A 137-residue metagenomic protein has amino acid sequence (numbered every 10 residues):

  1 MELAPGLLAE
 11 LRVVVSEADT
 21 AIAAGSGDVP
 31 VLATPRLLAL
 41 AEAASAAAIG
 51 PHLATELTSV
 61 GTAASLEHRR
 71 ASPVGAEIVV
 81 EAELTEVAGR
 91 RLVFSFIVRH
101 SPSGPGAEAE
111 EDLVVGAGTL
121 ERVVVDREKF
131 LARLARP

Functional and structural regions predicted by a protein language model:
M1-A33: Catalytic strand-loop segment that frames the active site of acyl-thioester-processing enzymes
R12-V14, S65-E67, E81-E83, I97 (+1 more regions): Residue-level recognition of well-ordered beta-strand positions that form the cores of beta-sheet-rich folds across
V15-E17, R70, V124-D126: Non-catalytic surface loops within mature trypsin-like serine protease
P35-L38: Conserved N-terminal beta-strand and adjoining loop/helix that marks the start of the Nudix/MutT-like hydrolase domain
A46-V79: Hydrophobic beta-strand-centered segment that forms part of the acyl-chain substrate-binding groove
P73-V74, T85-P137: HotDog/MaoC-like acyl-thioester-processing domains
